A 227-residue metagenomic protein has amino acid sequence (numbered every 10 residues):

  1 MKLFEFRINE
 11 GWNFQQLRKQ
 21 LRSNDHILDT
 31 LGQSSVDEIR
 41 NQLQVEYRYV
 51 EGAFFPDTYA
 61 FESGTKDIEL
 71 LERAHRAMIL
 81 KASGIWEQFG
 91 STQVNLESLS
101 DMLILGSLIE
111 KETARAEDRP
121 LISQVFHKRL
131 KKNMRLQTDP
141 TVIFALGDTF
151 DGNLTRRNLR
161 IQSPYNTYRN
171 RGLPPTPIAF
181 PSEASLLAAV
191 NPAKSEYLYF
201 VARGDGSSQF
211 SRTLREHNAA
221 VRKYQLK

Functional and structural regions predicted by a protein language model:
M1-H26, S91-L99: Glycine-rich loop/hinge motif
N13-F14, S35, K66: Short, structural beta-strand-to-alpha-helix junction motif
D25-I27, N41-K227: Bacterial extracytoplasmic/cell-wall-associated proteins, especially those involved in peptidoglycan
L28-D37: Short, well-structured active-site flanking segments
